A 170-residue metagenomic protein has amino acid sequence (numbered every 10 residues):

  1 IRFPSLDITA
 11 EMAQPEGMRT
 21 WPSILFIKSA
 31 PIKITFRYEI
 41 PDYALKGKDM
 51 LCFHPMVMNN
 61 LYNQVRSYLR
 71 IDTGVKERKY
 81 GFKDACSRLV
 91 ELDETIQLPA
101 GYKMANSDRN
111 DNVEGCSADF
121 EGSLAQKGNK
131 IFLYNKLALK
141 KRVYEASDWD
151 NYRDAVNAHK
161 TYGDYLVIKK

Functional and structural regions predicted by a protein language model:
I1-K170: A sensor for short, sequence-defined functional sites
